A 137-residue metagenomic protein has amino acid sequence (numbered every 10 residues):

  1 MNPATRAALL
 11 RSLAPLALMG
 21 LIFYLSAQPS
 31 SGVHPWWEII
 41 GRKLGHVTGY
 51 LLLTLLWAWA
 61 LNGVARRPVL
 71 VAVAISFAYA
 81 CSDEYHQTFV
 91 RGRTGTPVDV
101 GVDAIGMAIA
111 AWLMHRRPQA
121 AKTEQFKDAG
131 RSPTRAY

Functional and structural regions predicted by a protein language model:
M1-A58: "…centered on the first transmembrane helix and the immediately adjacent amphipathic helix/loop
P3-A4, A60-R67, R116-E124: Membrane-interface junctions at the ends of membrane-embedded or membrane-associated helices
A7-L13, G32, V64-V71, T96-P97: Membrane-helix interface segments
P15-S26, V69-Q87: Small-polar-interrupted transmembrane alpha-helices in polytopic inner-membrane proteins
G32-I39, C81-A104: Interfacial helix-loop-helix junctions of multi-pass membrane proteins
R42-T54, S76-Q87, G95: Short, conserved structural micro-motifs that define repeat-unit consensus positions and nucleotide-binding loops
G49-G63, I105-P118: Membrane-interfacial alpha-helical segments at the cytosolic side of multi-pass membrane proteins
K122-Y137: Short, intrinsically disordered terminal tails adjacent to the first/last structured region
